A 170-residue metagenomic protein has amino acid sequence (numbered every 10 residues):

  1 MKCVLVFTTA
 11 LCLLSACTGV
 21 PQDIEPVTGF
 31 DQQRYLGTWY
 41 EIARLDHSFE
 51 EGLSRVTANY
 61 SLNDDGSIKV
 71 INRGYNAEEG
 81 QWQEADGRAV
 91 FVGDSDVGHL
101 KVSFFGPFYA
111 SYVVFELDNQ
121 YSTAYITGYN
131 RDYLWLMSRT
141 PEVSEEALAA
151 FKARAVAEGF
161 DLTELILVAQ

Functional and structural regions predicted by a protein language model:
M1-L5: Positively charged n-region of N-terminal signal peptides that target proteins for export
L13-L14: Bacterial Sec-type N-terminal signal peptides, specifically the leucine/valine-rich hydrophobic h-region
C17-Q170: A beta-rich soluble binding module of mature secreted/lumenal proteins
